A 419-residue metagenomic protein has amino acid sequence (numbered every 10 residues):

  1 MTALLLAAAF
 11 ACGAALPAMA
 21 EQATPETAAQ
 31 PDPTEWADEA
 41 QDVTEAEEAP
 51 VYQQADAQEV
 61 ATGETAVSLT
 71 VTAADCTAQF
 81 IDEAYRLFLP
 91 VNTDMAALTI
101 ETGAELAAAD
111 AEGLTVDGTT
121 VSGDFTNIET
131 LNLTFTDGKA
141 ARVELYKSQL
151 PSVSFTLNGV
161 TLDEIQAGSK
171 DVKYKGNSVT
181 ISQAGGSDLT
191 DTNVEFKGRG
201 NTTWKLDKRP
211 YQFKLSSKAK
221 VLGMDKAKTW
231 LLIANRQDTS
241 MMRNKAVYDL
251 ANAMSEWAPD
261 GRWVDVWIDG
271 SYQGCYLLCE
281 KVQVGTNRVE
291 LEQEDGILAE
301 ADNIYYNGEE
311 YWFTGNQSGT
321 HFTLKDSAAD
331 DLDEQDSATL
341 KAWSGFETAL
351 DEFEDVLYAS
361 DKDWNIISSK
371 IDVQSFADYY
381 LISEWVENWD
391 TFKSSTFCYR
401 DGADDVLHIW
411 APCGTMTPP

Functional and structural regions predicted by a protein language model:
L4-G13: Bacterial N-terminal signal peptides
C12-T27: Sec-dependent signal peptide cleavage junction
E21, D32-P419: Phosphate/dinucleotide-binding and metal-coordinating scaffold of catalytic cores in nucleotide-dependent enzymes
